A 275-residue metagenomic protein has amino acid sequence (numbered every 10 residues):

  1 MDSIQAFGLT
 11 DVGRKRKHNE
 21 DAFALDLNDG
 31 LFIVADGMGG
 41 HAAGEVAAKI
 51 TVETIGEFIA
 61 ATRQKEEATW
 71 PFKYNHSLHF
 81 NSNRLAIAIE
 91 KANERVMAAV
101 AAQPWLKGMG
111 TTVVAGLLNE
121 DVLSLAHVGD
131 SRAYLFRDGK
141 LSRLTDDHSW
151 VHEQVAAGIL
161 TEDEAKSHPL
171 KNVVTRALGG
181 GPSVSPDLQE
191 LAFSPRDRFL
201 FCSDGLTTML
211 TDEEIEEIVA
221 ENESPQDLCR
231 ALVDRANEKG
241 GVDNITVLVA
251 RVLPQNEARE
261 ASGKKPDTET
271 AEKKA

Functional and structural regions predicted by a protein language model:
M1-A275: PP2C/PPM-type serine/threonine phosphatase catalytic domain
